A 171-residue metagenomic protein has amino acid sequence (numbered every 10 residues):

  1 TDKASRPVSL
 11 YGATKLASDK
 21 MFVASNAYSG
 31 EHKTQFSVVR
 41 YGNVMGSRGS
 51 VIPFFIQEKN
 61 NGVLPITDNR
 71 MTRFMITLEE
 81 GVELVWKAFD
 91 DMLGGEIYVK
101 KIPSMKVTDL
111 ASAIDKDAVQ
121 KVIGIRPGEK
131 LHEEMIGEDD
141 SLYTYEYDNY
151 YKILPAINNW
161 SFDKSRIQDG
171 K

Functional and structural regions predicted by a protein language model:
D2-P7, V44-S47: Conserved catalytic-site region of short-chain dehydrogenase/reductase
S5-R6, A17-S18, F22-A24: Active-site-proximal cofactor/substrate-binding loop regions of enzyme domains
Y11: Catalytic tyrosine of NAD(P)H-dependent dehydrogenase/reductases that use a Tyr as the general acid/base
T14: Active-site helix of classical SDR
A24-K171: Strand-loop microenvironment adjacent to phosphate/nucleotide-handling motifs in alpha/beta enzyme folds
